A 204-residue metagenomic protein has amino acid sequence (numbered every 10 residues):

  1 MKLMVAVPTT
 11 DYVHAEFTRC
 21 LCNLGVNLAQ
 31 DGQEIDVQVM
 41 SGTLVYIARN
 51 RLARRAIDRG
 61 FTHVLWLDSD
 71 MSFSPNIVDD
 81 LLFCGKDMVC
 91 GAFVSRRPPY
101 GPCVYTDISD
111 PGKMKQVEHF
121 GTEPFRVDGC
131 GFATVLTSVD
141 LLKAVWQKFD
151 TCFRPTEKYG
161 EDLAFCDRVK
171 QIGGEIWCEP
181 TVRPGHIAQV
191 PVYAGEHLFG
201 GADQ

Functional and structural regions predicted by a protein language model:
M1-I47: N-proximal low-complexity "stem/linker" segments adjacent to membrane-targeting elements
C20-N23, R51, D80, A164: Alpha-helical elements of Rossmann-like donor-binding domains used by nucleotide-donor carbohydrate transfer enzymes
V39-S41, A92, P180: Residue-level recognition of beta-strand->loop/alpha-helix junctions
N50-H63: Active-site nucleotide-sugar/metal-binding loop of Leloir-type enzymes
A53, S74-R154: Conserved catalytic core of nucleotide-sugar-dependent glycosyltransferases
G60-S72: Short beta-strand-to-loop acidic/aromatic patch adjacent to the donor-nucleotide binding site
H63, D87-M88, I176: Short, Asp-centered acidic motifs that coordinate Mg2+ and/or phosphate in catalytic or ligand-binding sites
D140, A144-Q204: C-terminal catalytic/acceptor-binding lobe
